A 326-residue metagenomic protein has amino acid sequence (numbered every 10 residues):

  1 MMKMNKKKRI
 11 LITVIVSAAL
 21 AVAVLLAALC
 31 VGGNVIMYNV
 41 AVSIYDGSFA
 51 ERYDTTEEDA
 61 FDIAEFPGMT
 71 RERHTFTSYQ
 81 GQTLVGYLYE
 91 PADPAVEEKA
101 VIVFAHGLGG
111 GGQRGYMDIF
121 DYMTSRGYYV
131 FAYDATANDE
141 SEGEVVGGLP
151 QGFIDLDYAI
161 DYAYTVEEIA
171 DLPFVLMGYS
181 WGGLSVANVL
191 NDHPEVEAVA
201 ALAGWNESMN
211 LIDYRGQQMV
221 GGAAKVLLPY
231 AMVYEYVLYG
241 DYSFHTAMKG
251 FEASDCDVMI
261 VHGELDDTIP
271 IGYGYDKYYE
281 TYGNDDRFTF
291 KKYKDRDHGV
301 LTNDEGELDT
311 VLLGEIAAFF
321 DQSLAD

Functional and structural regions predicted by a protein language model:
V24-T77, Y87: An N-terminal hydrophobic leader/cap segment in hydrolases
L108-D121, A135: The serine-hydrolase catalytic nucleophile loop
Y122-E142: Conserved alpha/beta-hydrolase
V146-E167: Alpha/beta-hydrolase active-site loop
N188-G240: Hydrolase active-site cap/lid region
S254, I260-H262, D266: Short beta-strand/loop motif that positions the catalytic acidic residue of the alpha/beta-hydrolase fold
C256, P270-E280: Short alpha-helix in the alpha/beta-hydrolase fold that links the catalytic acid
G283-D326: C-terminal catalytic histidine-bearing segment of alpha/beta-hydrolase fold enzymes
